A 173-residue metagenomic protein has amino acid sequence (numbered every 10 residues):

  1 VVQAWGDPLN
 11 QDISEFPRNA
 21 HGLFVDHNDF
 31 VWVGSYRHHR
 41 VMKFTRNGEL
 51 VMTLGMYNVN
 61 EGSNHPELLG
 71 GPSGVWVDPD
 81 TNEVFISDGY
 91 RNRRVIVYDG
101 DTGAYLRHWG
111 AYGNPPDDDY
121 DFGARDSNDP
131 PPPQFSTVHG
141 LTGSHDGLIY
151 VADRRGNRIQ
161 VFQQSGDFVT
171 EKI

Functional and structural regions predicted by a protein language model:
V2-D7, V51-N58, Y105-G123, V169-I173: Beta-propeller fold detector
N10-F30, V59-T81, D117-L148: Beta-rich, blade/repeat-based domains predominating in secreted/periplasmic proteins but also intracellular
N28, H38, T81, Y90-N92 (+2 more regions): Surface-exposed loop/turn positions within WD40 beta-propeller blades
V33-Y36, D78, I86-G89, V151-R154: Conserved beta-strand positions in repeat-built beta-propeller and related beta-rich domains
H39-M42, V51, N92-V95, N157-I159: Structural signal for beta-propeller blades
T45-E49, D99-T102, Q163-D167: Short loop/turn segments that connect beta-strands within beta-propeller blades
G70-Y98: Aromatic- and glycine-enriched pocket-lining scaffold segments that form the walls of small-molecule binding clefts
R154-I173: A beta-strand-loop signature enriched in Asp, Gly, Thr, and Trp that corresponds to the sialidase/neuraminidase Asp-box
